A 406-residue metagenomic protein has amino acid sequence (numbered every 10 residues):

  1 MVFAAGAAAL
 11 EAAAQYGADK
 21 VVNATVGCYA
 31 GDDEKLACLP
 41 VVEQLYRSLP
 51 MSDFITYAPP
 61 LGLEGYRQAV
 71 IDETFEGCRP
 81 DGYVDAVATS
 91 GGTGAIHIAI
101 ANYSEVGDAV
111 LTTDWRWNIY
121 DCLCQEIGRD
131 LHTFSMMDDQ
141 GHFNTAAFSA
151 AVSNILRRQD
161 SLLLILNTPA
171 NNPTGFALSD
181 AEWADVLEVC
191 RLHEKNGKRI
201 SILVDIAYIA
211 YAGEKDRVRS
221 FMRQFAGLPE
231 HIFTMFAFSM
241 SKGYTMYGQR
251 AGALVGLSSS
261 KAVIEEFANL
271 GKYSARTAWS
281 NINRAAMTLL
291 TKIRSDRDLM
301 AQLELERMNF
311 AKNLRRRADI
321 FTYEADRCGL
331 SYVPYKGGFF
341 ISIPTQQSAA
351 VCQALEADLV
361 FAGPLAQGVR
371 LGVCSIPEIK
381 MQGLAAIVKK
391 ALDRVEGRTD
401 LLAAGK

Functional and structural regions predicted by a protein language model:
V2-G91, T399, K406: N-terminal small-domain helix-loop-helix segment of the aminotransferase-like
G31, E304-L355: Conserved PLP-binding catalytic core of the aspartate aminotransferase-like
D53-S201, I209-L228, L402-A404: Conserved core of the PLP fold type I
E64, D72, E76, P80 (+3 more regions): PLP-dependent enzyme catalytic core of the Aspartate aminotransferase-like
A69, G227-R307, A311: Conserved core segment of the aminotransferase class I/II
Y83, P334-F340, P364-G368: Short Gly/Ser/Thr- and Asp/Glu-enriched loop/turn motifs at secondary-structure junctions
I206: Walker B catalytic acidic pair
V255, S342-P344, G372-C374: Short hydrophobic/aromatic beta-strand micro-patches that form the beta-sheet surface supporting nucleotide- or nucleic
